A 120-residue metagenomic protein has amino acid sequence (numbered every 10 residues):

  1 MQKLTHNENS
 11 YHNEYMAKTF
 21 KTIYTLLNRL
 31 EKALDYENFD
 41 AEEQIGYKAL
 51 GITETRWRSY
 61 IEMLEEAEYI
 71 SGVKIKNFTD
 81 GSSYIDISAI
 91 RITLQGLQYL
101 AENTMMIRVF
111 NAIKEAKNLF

Functional and structural regions predicted by a protein language model:
M1-Y15, N111, K117-F120: Defense-system signaling and execution modules centered on TIR/cGAS-STING-like, death/scaffold domains and their
L4, Y11-A49: Short amphipathic alpha-helical interface segments
N9-Y11, D40, R58-S59, D80 (+2 more regions): A composition-biased, non-transmembrane "mature-region" signal
F20-Y24, T55-R58, A67, I90 (+1 more regions): Non-catalytic, well-ordered alpha-helical scaffold segments
L27-L30, L64, L100-N103: Generic structural signal for hydrophobic core residues of well-folded globular domains
L50-V73, I87: Short amphipathic alpha-helical interaction segments
V73-K74, T79: Beta-hairpin "wing" of winged helix-turn-helix
S83-E115: Short, amphipathic alpha-helical interaction segments positioned at domain boundaries
